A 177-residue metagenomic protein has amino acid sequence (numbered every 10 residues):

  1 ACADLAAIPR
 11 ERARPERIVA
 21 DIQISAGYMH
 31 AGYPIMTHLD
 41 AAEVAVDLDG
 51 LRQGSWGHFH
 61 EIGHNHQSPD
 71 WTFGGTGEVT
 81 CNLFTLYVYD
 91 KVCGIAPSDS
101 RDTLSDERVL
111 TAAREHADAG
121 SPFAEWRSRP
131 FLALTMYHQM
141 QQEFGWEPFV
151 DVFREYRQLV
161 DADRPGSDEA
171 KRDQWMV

Functional and structural regions predicted by a protein language model:
A1-W146, V150-R154, Q158: Catalytic cores of extracellular degradative/oxidative enzymes
F149-V177: Amphipathic alpha-helical substructures
